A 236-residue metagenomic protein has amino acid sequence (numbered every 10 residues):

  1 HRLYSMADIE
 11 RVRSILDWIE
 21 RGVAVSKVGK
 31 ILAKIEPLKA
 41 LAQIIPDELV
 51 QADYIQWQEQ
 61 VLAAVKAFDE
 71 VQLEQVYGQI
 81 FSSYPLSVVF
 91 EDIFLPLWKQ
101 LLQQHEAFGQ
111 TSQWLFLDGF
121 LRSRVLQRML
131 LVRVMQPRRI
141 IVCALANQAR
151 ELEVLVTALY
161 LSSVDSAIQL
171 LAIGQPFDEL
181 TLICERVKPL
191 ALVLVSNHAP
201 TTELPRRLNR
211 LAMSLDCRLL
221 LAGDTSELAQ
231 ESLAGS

Functional and structural regions predicted by a protein language model:
R2-M129: Long amphipathic alpha-helical segments
A107-S236: C-terminal regulatory/effector modules of DNA-binding transcriptional regulators
